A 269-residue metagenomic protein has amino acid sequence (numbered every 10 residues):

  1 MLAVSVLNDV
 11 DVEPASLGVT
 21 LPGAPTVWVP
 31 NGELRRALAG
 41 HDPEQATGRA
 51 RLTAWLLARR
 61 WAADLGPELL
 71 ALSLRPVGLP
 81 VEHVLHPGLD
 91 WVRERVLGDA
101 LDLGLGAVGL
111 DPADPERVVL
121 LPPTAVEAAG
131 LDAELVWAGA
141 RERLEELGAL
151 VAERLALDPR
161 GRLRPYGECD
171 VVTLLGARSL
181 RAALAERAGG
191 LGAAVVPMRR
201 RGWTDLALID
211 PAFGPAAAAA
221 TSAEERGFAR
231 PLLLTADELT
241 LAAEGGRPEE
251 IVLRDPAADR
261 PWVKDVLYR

Functional and structural regions predicted by a protein language model:
M1, D132-V136, G176, I209-F213: Short amphipathic alpha-helical segments
M1-N8: Amphipathic alpha-helical segments
V4, A15-V172: Charged, alpha-helical interface segments at or near domain boundaries
V10-T20, A194-V195: Short edge beta-strands and adjacent turn/loop segments
L34, L52, A140, L180 (+4 more regions): Generic structural signal of hydrophobic/aromatic residues within well-ordered alpha-helices of folded domains
R59, A63, L147-V151, R187-L191 (+1 more regions): Short secondary-structure junctions and interdomain/linker hinges
Y166-E186: Aromatic/basic-lined ligand-recognition segments that form π-stacking hydrophobic pockets flanked by Lys/Arg to engage
A188-L191, V195-R269: C-terminal structured domains
